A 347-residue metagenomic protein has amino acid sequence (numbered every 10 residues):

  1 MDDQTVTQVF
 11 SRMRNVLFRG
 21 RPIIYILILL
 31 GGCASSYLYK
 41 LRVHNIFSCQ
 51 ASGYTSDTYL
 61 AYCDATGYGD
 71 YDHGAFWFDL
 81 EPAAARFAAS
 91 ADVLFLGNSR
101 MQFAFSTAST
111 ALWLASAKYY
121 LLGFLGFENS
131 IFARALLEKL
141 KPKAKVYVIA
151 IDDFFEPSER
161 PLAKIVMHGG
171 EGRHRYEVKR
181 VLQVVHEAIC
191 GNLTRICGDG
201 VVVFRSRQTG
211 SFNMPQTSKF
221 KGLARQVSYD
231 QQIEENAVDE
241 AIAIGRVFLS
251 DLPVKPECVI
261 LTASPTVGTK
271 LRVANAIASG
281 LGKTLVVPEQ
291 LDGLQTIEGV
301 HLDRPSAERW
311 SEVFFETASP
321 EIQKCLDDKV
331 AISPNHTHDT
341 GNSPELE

Functional and structural regions predicted by a protein language model:
M1-G20: N-terminal Lys/Arg-rich, disordered targeting/topogenic segments
D3, T296-L346: Histidine-centered active-site loop/cap adjacent to the catalytic His in serine esterases/O-acetyl transfer systems
G20-L41: Hydrophobic membrane-insertion alpha-helices, especially the h-region of bacterial N-terminal signal peptides
V43-S116: Membrane/wall-proximal cationic-aromatic binding patches
A83, F87-E177: Membrane-embedded segments
F95-R100, L121-G126, Q231-D239, I260-T266 (+1 more regions): Second-shell loop/turn segments in exported
K145-S158, F212-L291: Conserved, well-ordered alpha-helix/loop/beta-strand core segments that scaffold catalytic motifs
L162-P256, S333-E347: Secreted/periplasmic serine-hydrolase-like ester/acetyl group-modifying domain
